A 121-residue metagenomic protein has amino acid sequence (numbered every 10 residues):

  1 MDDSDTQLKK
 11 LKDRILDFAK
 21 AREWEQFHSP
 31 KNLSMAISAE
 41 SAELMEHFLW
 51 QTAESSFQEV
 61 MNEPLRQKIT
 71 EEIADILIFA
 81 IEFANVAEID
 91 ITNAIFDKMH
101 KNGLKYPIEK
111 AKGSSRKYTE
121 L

Functional and structural regions predicted by a protein language model:
M1-I73, L77-L121: Flexible "arm" and connector segments at domain edges
